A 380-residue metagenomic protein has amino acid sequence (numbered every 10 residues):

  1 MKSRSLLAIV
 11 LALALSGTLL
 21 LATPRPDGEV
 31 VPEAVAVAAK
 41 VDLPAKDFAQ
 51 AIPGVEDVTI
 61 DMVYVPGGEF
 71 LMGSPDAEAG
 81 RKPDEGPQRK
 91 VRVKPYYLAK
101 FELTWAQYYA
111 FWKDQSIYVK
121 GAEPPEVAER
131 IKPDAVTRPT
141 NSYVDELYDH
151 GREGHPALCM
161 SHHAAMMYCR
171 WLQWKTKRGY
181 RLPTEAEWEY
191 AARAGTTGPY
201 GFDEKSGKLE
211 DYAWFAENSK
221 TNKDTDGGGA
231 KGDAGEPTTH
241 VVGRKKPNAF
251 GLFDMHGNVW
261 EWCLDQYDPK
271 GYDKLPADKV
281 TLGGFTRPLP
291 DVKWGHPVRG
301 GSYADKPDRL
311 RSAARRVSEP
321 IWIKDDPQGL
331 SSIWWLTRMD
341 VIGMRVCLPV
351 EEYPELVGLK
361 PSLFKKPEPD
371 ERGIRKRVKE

Functional and structural regions predicted by a protein language model:
M1-I9: Bacterial N-terminal signal peptides that target proteins for export
A8-T18: Bacterial N-terminal signal peptides
T23-V55, E355-E380: N-terminal pre-domain segments of enzymes
V55-M72: Mature N-terminal segment immediately following signal peptide/propeptide cleavage in secreted/periplasmic
I60, R178-G179, P247-F250: Short loop/turn microsegments at loop-to-beta-strand junctions
M72-G80, R92-D211, N218-D224, L264-Y272 (+1 more regions): Active-site microenvironments of metalloenzymes and redox enzymes
E78-V91, T196-T197, E236-T238, M255-E380: Surface-exposed recognition segments
A213-H256: Short, well-ordered junction/capping motifs at the entry into regular secondary structure
